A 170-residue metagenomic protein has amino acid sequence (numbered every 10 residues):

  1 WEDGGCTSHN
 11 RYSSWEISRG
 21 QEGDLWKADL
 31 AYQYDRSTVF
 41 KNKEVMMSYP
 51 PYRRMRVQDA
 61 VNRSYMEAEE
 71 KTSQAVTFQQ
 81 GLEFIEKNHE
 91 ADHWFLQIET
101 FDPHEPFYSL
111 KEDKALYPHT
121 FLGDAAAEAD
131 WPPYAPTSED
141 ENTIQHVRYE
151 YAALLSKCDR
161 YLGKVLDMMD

Functional and structural regions predicted by a protein language model:
W1-E67: Catalytic-site neighborhoods of secreted/periplasmic enzymes that process anionic sulfate/phosphate groups
W1-G4, Y12, Y117-A127, A135 (+2 more regions): Short intrinsically disordered, low-complexity coil segments enriched in acidic
T7, E90-H93, S109, H146 (+1 more regions): A generic fold-level signal
H9, S13, K114, P118 (+2 more regions): Generic detector of well-ordered alpha-helical segments enriched in charged/polar residues, highlighting helical
R54-V61, F121-T143: Aromatic- and acidic-residue-enriched carbohydrate-binding clefts of CAZyme catalytic domains
R63-A129, L166-M169: A hydrophobic, helix-centered structural microdomain
T72-H89, P132-D170: A long, amphipathic alpha-helix that forms part of the scaffold/cap immediately adjacent to metal-dependent active
